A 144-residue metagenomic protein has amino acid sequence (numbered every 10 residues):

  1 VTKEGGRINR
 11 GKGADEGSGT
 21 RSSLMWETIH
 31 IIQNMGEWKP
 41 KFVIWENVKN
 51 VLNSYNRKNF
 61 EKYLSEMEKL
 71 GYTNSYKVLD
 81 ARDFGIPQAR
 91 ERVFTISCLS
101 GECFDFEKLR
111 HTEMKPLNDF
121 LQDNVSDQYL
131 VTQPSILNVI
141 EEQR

Functional and structural regions predicted by a protein language model:
V1-R144: Conserved active-site and SAM-binding loop architecture of S-adenosyl-L-methionine-dependent nucleic-acid
